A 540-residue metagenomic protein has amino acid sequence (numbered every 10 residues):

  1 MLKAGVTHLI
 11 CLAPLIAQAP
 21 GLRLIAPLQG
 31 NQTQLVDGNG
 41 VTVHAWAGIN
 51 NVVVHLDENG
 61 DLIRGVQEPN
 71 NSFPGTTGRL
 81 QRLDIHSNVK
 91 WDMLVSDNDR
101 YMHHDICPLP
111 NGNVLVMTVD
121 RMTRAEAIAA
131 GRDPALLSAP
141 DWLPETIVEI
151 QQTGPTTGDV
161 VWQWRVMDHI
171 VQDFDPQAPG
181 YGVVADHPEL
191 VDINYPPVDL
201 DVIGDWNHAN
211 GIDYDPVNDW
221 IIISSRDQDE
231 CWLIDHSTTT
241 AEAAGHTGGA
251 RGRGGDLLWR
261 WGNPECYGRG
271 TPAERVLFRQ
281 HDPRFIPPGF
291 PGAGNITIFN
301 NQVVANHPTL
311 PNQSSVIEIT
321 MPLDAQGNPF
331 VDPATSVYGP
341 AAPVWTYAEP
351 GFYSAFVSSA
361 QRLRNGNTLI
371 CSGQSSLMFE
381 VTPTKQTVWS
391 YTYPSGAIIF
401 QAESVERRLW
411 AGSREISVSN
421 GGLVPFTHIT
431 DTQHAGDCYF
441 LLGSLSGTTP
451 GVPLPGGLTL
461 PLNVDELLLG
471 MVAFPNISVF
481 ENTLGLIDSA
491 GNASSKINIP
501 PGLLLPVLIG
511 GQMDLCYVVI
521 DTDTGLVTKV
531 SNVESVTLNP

Functional and structural regions predicted by a protein language model:
M1-L9: Bacterial N-terminal signal peptides that target proteins for export
T7, T156, R253, I477-V479 (+1 more regions): Short, functionally important structural connectors and interaction interfaces within domains
H8-A17: Hydrophobic h-region of N-terminal signal peptides that target proteins for export in Gram-negative bacteria
A17-L409: Histidine-/acidic-rich catalytic cores in large beta-rich domains
R408-P540: Residue-level hotspots within well-ordered secondary structure
